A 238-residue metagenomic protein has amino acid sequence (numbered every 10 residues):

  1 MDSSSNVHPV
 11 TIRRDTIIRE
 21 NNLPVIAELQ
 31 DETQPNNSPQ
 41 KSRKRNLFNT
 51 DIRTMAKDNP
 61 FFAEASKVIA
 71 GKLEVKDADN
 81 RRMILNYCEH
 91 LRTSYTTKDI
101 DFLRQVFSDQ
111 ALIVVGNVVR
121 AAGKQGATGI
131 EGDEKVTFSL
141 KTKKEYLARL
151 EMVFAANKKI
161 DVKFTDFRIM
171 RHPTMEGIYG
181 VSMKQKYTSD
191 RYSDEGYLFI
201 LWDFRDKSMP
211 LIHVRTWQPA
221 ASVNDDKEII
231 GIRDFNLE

Functional and structural regions predicted by a protein language model:
M1-P9: Signal peptide processing junction and immediate N-terminal pro/mature segment of secreted/exported proteins
S3, D15-T16: Coil residues (strongly favoring Ser/Thr
D15, L23, S42-K44, R53 (+2 more regions): Low-complexity, intrinsically disordered terminal/linker segments enriched in charged and Gly/Pro repeats
E20-N21, E32-S38, F107-D109, E176-V181 (+1 more regions): Short beta-strand and adjacent turn/loop elements
N22, L29-E32, P39, R43-D101 (+2 more regions): Short, low-complexity N-terminal intrinsically disordered segments enriched in polar/charged residues
E89-T93, Q105-G132: Short, solvent-exposed secondary-structure junction/capping segments
I100, I160, K207-M209: Loop/turn elements at helix/coil->beta-strand transitions in domains of secreted/extracellular proteins
A127-S193: Surface-exposed, charged secondary-structure patches
